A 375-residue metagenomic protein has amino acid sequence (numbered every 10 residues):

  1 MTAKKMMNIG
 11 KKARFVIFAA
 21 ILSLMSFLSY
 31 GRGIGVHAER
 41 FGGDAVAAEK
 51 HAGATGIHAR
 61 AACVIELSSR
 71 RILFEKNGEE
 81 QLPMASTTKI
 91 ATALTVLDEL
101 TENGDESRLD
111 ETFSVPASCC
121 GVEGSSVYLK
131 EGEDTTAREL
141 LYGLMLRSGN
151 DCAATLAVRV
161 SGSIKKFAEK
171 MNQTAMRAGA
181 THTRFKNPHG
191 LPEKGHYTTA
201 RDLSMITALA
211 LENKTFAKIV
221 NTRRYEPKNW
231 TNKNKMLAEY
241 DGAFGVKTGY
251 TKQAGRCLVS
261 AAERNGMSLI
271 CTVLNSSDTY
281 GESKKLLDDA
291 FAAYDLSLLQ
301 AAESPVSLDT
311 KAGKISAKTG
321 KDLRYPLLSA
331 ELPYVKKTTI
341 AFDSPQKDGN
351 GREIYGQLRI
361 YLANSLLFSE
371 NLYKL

Functional and structural regions predicted by a protein language model:
M1-G10: N-terminal secretory signal peptides that target proteins for export/translocation
K5, F15, I21-L22, R40 (+1 more regions): Short stretches within intrinsically disordered, low-complexity N-terminal or propeptide regions
M7, F41-G43, F342: Intrinsic-disorder/low-complexity regions
K11-G35: Sec-dependent N-terminal signal peptides of Gram-positive bacterial secreted proteins and lipoproteins
S29, G33-R201, A210-L211: Active-site-adjacent loops and short helices of periplasmic peptidoglycan-processing enzymes
A180-R184, P192-L375: Domain-terminus/edge residues, biased toward the C-terminal soluble/receptor-binding domains of extracytoplasmic
